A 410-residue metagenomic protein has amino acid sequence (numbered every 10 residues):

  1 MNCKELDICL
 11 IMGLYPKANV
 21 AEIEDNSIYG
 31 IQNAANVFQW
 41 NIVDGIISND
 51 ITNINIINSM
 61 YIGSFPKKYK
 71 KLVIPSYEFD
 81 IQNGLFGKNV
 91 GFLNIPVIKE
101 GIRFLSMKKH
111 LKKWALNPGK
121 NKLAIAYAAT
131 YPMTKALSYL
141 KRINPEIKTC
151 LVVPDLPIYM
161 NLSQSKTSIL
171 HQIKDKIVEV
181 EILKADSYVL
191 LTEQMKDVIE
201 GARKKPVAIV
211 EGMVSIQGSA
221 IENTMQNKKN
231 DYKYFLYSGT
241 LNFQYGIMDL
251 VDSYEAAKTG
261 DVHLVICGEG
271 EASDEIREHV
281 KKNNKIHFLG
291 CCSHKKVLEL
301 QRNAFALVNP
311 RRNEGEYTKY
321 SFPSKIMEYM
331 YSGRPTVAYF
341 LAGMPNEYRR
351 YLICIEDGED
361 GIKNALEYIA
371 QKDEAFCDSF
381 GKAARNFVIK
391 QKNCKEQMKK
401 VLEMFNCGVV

Functional and structural regions predicted by a protein language model:
M1-P75, D252-E255: N-terminal subdomain of nucleotide-sugar transferases
C9-I11, V189, V214, Q226-E255 (+1 more regions): Conserved donor-binding/catalytic core segment of Leloir-type glycosyltransferases
W40-I42, K112, P132-K135, Y139-I143 (+1 more regions): Membrane-proximal helix-turn-helix segments that form the acceptor-binding/catalytic region of lipid-linked
C150, I158, D175-E222: Donor nucleotide-sugar binding/catalytic pocket of nucleotide-sugar-dependent glycosyltransferases
D186, Q301-K319, R334: Acidic donor-binding loop of glycosyltransferase active sites
D274-Q301, A306: Nucleotide-activated donor-binding/catalytic signature segment of Leloir-type glycosyltransferases, i.e., the conserved
R350-D360, Y368-E374: Conserved acidic donor-binding segment of nucleotide-sugar-dependent glycosyltransferases
E374-N406: A charged, aromatic-enriched C-terminal amphipathic alpha-helix characteristic of glycosyltransferases across folds
